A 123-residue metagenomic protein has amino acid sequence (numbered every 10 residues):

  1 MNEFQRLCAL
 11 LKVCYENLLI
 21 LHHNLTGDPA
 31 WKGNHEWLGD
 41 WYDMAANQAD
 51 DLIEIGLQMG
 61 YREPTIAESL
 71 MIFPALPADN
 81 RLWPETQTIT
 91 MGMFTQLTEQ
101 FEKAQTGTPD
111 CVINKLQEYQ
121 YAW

Functional and structural regions predicted by a protein language model:
M1: Conserved phosphate-binding loops in nucleotide/dinucleotide-binding enzymes
F4-L7, W31-N34, L38, W83 (+2 more regions): Amphipathic alpha-helical coiled-coil segments and their boundaries
Q5, A9-K12, E16-L19, G39 (+3 more regions): Generic structural signal for well-ordered, non-transmembrane alpha-helical segments in soluble/cytosolic regions
A9, A30, A45-A49, A67 (+3 more regions): A sequence-composition feature that detects small, non-aromatic residues
C14-D40, Y61, Q100-V112: Helix-loop segments that flank and shape redox-cofactor active sites
I20, I53-I55, I66, I72 (+2 more regions): Weak global preference for isoleucine
G33-A67: Conserved alpha-helical segments that form or flank metal/cofactor-binding pockets of metalloenzymes
M71-W123: Acidic/histidine-rich alpha-helical segments that form the ligand environment of transition-metal centers
